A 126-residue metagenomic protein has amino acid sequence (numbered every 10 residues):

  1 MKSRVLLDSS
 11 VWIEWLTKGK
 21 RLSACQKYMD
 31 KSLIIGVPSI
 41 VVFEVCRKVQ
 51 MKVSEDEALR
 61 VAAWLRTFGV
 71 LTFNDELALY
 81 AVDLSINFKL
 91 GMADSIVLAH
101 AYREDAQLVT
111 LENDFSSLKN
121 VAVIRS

Functional and structural regions predicted by a protein language model:
M1-V37, Q50-R60: Short, well-structured N-terminal submotif of metal-dependent ribonuclease cores
K2, L98-S126: Acidic, PIN/NYN-like endoribonuclease modules and their adjacent C-terminal/linker elements
S3, S32-I35, T67-G69, R103-Q107: Short active-site oxyanion
L7-D8, G36-S39, L90-G91, E112 (+1 more regions): Histidine- and aromatic-rich ligand-binding microenvironments
W12-I13, V42, A78, F115-S116: A generic structural signal for short hydrophobic patches within well-formed alpha-helices
L22, V42, A58-V61, N74 (+1 more regions): A general structural signal for well-ordered alpha-helical segments in protein cores
V70-L111: Active-site neighborhoods of divalent-metal-dependent phosphate/nucleic-acid chemistry enzymes
